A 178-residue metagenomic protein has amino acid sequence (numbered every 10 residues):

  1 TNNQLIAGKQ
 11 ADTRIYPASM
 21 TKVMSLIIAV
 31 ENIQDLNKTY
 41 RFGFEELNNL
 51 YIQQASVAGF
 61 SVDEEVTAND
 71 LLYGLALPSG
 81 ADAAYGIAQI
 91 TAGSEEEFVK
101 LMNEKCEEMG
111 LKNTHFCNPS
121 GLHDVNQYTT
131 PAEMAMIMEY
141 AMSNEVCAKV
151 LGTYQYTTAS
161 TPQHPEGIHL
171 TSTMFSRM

Functional and structural regions predicted by a protein language model:
T1-A132, A141-M142: Active-site-adjacent loops and short helices of periplasmic peptidoglycan-processing enzymes
L111-K112, H123-M178: Domain-terminus/edge residues, biased toward the C-terminal soluble/receptor-binding domains of extracytoplasmic
